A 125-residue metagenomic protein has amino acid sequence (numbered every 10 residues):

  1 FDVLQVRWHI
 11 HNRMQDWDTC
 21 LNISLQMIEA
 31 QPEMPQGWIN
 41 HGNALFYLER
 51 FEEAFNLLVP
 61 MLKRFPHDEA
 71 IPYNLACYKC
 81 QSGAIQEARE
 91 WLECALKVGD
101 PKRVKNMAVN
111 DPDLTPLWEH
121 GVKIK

Functional and structural regions predicted by a protein language model:
D2-A70: Alpha-helical adaptor scaffolds
V6, N40, N74, D111-D113 (+1 more regions): "A position-specific structural signal for the A-helix of alpha-solenoid helical repeats
I10, A44, Y78, T115-L117: TPR/TPR-like alpha-solenoid repeats
L21, F55, Q86-R89, K105 (+1 more regions): Conserved positions within tetratricopeptide repeat
E69-C77: Amphipathic alpha-helical protein-interaction segments enriched in hydrophobic
C80-R103: TPR/TPR-like (Sel1-like) alpha-helical repeat modules
G99-K125: Terminal, low-structured helical/coil segments at or just beyond the last alpha-helical repeat
